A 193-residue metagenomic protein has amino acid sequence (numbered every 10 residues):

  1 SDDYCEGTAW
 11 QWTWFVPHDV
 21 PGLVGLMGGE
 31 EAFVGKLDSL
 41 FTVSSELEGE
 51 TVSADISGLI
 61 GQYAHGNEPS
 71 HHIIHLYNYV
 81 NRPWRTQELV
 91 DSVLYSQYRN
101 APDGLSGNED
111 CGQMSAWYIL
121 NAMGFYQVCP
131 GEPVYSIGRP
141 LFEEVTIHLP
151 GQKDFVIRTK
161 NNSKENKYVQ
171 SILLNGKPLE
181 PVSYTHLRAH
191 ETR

Functional and structural regions predicted by a protein language model:
S1-V156, L187: Active-site core of glycosidic bond-cleaving carbohydrate-active enzymes
L141-S183: C-terminal structured "cap/appendage" subdomains that terminate the fold
T185-T192: Conserved small/polar residues in nucleotide/adenosyl-binding loops
